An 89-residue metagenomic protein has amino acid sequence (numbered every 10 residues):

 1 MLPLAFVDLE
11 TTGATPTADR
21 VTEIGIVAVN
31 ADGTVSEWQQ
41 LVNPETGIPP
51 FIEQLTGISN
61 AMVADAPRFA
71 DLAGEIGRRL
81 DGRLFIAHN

Functional and structural regions predicted by a protein language model:
M1-N89: Conserved non-catalytic scaffold segment of RNase H-like nuclease domains
